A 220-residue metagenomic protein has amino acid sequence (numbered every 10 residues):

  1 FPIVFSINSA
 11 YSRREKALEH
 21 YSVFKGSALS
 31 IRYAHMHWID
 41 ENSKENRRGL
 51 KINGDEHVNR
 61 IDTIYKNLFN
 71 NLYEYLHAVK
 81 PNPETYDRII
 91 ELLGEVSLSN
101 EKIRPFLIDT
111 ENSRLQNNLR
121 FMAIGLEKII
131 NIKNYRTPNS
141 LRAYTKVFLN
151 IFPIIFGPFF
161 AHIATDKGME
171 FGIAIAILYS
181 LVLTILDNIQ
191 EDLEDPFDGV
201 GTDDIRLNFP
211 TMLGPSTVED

Functional and structural regions predicted by a protein language model:
P2-N8, N131-D220: Alpha-helical transmembrane anchor segments
R14-K25: Juxtamembrane membrane-water interface segments immediately C-terminal to a transmembrane helix
L29-S43, F209-D220: Cytosolic juxtamembrane regulatory segments of multi-pass membrane proteins
I31-L141: Structured inter-helical modules in multipass membrane proteins
